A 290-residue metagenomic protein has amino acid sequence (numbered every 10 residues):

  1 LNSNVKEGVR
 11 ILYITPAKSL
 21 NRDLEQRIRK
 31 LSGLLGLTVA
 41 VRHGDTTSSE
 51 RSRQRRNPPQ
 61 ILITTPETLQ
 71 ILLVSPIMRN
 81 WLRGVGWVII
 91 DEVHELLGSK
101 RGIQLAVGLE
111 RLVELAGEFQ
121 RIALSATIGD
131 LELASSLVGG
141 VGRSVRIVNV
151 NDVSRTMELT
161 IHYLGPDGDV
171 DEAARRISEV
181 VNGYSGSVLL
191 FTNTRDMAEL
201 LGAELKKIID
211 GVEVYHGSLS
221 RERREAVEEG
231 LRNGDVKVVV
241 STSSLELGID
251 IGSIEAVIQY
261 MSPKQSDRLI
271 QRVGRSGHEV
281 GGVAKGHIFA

Functional and structural regions predicted by a protein language model:
L1-A290: Helicase motor core with emphasis on the C-terminal RecA-like subdomain
